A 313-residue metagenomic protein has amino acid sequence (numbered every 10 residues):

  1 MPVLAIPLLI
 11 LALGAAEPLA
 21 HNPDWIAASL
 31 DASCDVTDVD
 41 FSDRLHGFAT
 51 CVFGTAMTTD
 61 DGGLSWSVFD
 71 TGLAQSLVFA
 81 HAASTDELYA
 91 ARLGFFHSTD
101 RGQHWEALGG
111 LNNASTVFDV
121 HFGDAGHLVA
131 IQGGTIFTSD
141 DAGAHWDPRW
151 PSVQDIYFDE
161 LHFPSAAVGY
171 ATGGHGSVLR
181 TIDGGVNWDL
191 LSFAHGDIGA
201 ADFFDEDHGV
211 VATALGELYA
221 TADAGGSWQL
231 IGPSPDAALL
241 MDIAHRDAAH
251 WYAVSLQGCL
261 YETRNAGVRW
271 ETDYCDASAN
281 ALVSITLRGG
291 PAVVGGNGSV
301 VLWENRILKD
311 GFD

Functional and structural regions predicted by a protein language model:
L4-G14: Bacterial N-terminal signal peptides
L19-I307, F312: Residue-level hotspots at or immediately adjacent to binding/recognition sites across diverse folds
